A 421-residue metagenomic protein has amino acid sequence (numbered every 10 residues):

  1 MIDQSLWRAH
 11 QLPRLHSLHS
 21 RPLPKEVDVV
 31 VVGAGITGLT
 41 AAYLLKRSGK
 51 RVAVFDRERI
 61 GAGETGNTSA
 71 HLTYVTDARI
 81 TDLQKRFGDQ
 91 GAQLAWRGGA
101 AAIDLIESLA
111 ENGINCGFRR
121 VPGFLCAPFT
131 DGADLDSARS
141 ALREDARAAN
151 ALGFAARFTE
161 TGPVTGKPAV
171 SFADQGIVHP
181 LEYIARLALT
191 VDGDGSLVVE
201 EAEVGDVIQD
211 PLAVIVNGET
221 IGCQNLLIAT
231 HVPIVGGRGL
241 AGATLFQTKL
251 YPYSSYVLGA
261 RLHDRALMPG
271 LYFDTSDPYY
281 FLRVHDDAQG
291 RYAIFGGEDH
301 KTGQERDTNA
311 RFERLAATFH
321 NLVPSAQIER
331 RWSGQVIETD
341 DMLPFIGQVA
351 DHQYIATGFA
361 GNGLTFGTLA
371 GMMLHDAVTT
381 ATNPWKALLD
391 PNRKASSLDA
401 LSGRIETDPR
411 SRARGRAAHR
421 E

Functional and structural regions predicted by a protein language model:
M1-V29, R47: Extreme N-terminal leader/targeting segments of oxidoreductases
L18, D89, N115-T130, A156-L189 (+2 more regions): Helix-loop-beta segment of a Rossmann-like dinucleotide-binding subdomain
V27-V54: N-terminal Rossmann-like FAD-binding beta1-loop-alpha1 element of flavoenzymes
R47-N67: Glycine-rich FAD pyrophosphate-binding loop
V75-T159: Dinucleotide-binding Rossmann-like beta1-alpha1 core, especially the glycine-rich loop that anchors the ADP
A146-A148, V170-N225: Helical element adjacent to the flavin cofactor pocket in flavoenzyme catalytic cores
D206-R283: Flavin-dependent oxidoreductases
D277, K301-G403, T407, A418: C-terminal catalytic lobe of FAD-dependent flavoproteins
